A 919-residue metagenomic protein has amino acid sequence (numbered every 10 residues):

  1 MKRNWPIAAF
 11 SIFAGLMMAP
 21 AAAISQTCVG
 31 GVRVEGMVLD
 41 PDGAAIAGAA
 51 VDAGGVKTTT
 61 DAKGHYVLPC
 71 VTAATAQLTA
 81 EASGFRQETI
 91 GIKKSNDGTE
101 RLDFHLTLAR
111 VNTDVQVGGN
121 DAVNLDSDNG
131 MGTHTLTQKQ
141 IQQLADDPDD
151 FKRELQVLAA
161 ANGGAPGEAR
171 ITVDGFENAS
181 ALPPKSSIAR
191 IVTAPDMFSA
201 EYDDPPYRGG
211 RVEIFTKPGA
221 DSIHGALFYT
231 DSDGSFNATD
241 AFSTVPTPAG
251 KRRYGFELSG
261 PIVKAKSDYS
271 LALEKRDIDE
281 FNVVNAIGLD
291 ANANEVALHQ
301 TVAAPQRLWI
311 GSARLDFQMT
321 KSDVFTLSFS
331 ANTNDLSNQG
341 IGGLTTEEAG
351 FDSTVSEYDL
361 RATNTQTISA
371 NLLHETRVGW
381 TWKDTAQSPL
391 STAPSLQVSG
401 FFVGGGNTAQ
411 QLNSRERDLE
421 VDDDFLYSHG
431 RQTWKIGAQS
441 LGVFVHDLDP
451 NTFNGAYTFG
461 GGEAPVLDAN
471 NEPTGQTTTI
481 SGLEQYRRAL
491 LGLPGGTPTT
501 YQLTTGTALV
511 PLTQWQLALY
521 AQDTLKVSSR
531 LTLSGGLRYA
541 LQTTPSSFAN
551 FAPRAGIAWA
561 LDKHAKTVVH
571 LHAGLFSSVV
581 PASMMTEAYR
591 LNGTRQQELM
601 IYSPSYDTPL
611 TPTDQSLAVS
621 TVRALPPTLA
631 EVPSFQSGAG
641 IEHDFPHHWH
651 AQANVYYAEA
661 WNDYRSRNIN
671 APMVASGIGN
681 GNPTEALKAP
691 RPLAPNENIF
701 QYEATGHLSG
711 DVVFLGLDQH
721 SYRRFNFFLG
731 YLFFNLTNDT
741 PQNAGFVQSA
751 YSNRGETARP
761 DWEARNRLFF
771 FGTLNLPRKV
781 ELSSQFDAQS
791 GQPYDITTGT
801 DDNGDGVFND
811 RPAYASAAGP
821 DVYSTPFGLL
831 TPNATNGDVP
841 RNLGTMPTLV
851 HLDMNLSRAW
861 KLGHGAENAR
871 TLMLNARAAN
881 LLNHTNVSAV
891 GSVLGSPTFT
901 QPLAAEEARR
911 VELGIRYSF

Functional and structural regions predicted by a protein language model:
A23-N129, H134: Periplasm-facing N-terminal accessory domains of Gram-negative outer-membrane beta-barrel systems
G84-H105, R110-P218, D233-S243, K251-G260 (+2 more regions): Periplasmic N-terminal accessory/gating domains of Gram-negative outer-membrane beta-barrel systems
P183, A200, G219-H224, V263-S267 (+9 more regions): Short loop/turn motifs that connect adjacent beta-strands in outer-membrane beta-barrel proteins
T247-D335, D352-W380, P553: Transmembrane beta-barrel wall of Gram-negative outer-membrane proteins
R307, Q318-A518, N670, A675-G677: Replace "related TpsB outer-membrane translocases also match" with "some related outer-membrane beta-barrels such as
T500, A508, S547, G556-Q701 (+2 more regions): Solvent-exposed loop/turn elements at secondary-structure boundaries
Q652-D795: Gram-negative outer-membrane beta-barrel transporters
K779-A866, M873: Extracytoplasmic gating/loop element in the C-terminal half of outer-membrane beta-barrel translocons and assembly
